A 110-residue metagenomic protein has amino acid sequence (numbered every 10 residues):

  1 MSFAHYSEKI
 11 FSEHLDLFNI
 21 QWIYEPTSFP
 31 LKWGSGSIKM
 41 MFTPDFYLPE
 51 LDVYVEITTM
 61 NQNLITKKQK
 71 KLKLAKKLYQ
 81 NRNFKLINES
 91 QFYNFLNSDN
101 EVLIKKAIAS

Functional and structural regions predicted by a protein language model:
M1-S110: Electrostatic, structured charged patches in enzyme active sites and in nucleic-acid/phosphate-binding
